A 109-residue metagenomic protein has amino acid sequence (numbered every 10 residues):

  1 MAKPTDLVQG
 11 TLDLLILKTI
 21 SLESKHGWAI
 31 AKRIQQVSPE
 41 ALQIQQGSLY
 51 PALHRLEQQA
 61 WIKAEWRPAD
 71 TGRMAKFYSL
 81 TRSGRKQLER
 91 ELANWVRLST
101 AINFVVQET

Functional and structural regions predicted by a protein language model:
M1-V8, E91: Intrinsically disordered, low-complexity serine/threonine- and proline-rich regulatory segments
D6-S48: N-terminal helix-turn-helix DNA-binding core of bacterial DNA-binding proteins
T11, L15, A75, S79 (+1 more regions): Amphipathic alpha-helical recognition patches that constitute DNA-binding helices
L49-L56: Basic amphipathic alpha-helical segments that dock to polyanions
E57-M74, S79: Beta-hairpin "wing" of winged helix-turn-helix
L80-G84: Accessory beta->alpha helical hairpin/"wing" motif in late/C-terminal subdomains of nucleic-acid enzymes
K86-T109: Amphipathic alpha-helical dimerization/coiled-coil segments that flank or bridge DNA-binding/regulatory modules
